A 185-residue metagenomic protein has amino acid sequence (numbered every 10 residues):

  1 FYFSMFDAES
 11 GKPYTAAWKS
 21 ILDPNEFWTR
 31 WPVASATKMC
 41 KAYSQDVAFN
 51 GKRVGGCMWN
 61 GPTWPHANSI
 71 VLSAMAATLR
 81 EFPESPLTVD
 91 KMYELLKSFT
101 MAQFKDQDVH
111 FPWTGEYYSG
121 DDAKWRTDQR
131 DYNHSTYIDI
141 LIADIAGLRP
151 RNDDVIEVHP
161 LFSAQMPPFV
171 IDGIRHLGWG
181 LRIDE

Functional and structural regions predicted by a protein language model:
F1-A8, G61-A77, R130-D144: Well-ordered alpha-helical segments within folded domains of soluble proteins
F1-T63, M101, D108, P112-S119 (+1 more regions): Extended glycan-interaction surfaces of carbohydrate-active proteins
S4-S20, A77-L96, L148-D154: Structural helix-adjacent loops and short alpha-helical linkers that scaffold large soluble proteins
E9-S10, N25, T29, H66 (+7 more regions): Alpha-helix capping/termination and helix-coil
D46-L87, K91-M92: Long, repeat-rich segments with strong aromatic
K52, F82-Y137, F162: C-terminal catalytic domain of Rieske-type non-heme iron oxygenases
E81-M92, R151-E185: Beta-rich accessory regions
K124-V170: Catalytic cores of secreted or luminal carbohydrate-active enzymes
